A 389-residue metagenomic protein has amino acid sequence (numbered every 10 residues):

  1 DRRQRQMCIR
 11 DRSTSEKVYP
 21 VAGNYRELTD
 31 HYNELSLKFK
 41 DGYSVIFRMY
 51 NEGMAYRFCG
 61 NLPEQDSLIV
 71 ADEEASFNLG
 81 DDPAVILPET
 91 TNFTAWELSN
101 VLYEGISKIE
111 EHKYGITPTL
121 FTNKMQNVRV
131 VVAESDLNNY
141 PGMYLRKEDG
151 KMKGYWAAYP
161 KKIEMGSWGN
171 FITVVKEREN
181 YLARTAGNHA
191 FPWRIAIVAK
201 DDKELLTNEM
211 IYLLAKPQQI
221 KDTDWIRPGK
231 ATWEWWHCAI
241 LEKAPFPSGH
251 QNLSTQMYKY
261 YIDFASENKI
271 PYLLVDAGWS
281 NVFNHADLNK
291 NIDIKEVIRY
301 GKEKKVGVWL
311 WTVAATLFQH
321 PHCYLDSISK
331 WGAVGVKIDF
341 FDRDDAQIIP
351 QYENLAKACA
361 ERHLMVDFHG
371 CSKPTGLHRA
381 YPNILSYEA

Functional and structural regions predicted by a protein language model:
Q4-I9: Short, small-residue-biased leader/transition segments that mark boundaries at the very start of proteins
D11-S36: Cysteine-centric segments in proteins
L28-D81: Acidic, contiguous internal or C-terminal segments within carbohydrate-active enzymes that form a structured patch used
D41, N51, D81, A199 (+5 more regions): Short, flexible loop/turn elements at secondary-structure junctions
L62, F77-E303: Conserved structural scaffold segments of CAZyme catalytic domains across common CAZy folds
D276-A389: Aromatic- and carboxylate-enriched substrate-binding clefts and catalytic-loop regions of carbohydrate-active enzymes
